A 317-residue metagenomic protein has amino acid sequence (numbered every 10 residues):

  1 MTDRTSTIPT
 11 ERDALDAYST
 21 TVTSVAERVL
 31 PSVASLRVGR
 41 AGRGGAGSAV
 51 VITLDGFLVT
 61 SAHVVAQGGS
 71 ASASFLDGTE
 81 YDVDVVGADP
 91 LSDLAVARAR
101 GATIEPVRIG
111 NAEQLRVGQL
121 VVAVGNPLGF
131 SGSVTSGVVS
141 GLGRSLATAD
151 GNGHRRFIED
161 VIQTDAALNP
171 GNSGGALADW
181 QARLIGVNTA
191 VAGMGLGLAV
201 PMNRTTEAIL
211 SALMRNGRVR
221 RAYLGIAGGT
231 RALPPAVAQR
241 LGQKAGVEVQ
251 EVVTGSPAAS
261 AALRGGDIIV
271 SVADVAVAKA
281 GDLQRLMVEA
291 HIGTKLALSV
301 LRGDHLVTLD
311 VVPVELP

Functional and structural regions predicted by a protein language model:
T2-A245, T254, V288, D304 (+1 more regions): Serine-dependent protease modules
N111, L198, E251, V270 (+1 more regions): A structural signal for short, well-ordered beta-strand elements
S211-R218, S260-R264, V270-A276, D282-P317: PDZ-domain C-terminal substructure recognizer with occasional recognition of PDZ-binding tails
G246-G255, A273: Acidic- and glycine-rich mobile interface elements
G255, G266-D267: Structured functional modules or segments
